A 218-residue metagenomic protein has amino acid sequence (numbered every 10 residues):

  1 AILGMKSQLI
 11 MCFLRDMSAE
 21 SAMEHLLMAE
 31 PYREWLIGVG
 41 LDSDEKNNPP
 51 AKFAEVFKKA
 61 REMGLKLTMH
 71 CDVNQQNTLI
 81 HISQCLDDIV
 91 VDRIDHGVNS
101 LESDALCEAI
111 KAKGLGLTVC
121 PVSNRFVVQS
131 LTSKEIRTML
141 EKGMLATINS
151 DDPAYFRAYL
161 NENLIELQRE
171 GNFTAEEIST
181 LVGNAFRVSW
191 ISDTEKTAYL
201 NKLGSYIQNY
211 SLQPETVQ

Functional and structural regions predicted by a protein language model:
I2-Q8, E20-G40, E45-M69, V73-V90 (+3 more regions): Histidine/acidic residue-rich metal-binding segments in metalloenzymes
I10-D16, L41-K46, H70-N74, G97-N99 (+2 more regions): Active-site beta-loop-alpha junctions enriched in small/polar residues
C12-A19, W190-S192: Short, conserved secondary-structure transition motifs
V90-G97, S103-S150, A158, L200-Q218: Active-site neighborhoods of metal-dependent hydrolases
I110, L160-N172: C-terminal helical cap(s) of enzyme catalytic domains, especially alpha/beta-barrels
D152-F156, N172-A175: A short, ordered amphipathic alpha-helix with a cationic face
F156-Y159, S189-W190: Short active-site-adjacent structural elements
N172-Q218: Mid-to-C-terminal alpha-helical segments outside catalytic/metal-binding sites
